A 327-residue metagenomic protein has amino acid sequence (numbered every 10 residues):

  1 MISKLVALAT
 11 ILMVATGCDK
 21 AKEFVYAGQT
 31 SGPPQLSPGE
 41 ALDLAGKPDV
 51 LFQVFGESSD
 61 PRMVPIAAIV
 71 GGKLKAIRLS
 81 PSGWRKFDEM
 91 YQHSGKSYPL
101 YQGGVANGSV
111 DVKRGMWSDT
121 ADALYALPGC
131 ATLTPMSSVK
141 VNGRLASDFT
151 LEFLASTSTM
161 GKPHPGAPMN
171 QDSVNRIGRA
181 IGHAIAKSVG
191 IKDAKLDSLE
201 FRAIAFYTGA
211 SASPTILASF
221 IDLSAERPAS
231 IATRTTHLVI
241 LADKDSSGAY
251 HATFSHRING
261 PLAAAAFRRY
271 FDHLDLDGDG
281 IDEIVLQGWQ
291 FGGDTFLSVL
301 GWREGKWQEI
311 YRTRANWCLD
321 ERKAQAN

Functional and structural regions predicted by a protein language model:
L5-M13: Sec-dependent N-terminal signal peptides
A15-G17: C-terminal motif of bacterial Sec signal peptides marking the signal peptidase cleavage site
D19-K195, Q287-N327: Acidic, small-residue rich beta-repeat scaffolds with periodic aromatic anchors
E200-P214, R268-L276, A324-N327: Beta-propeller blade termini
A210-I221, G278-G288: Acidic/hydrophobic-patterned starts of short beta strands in beta-sheet-rich repeat architectures
E226-L241, G292-L300: Structural motif
I240-P261, G301-Q308: Surface-exposed loop/turn elements that mediate protein-protein interactions on large endomembrane-trafficking
I258-F291: Acidic, glycine-rich flexible loop segments
